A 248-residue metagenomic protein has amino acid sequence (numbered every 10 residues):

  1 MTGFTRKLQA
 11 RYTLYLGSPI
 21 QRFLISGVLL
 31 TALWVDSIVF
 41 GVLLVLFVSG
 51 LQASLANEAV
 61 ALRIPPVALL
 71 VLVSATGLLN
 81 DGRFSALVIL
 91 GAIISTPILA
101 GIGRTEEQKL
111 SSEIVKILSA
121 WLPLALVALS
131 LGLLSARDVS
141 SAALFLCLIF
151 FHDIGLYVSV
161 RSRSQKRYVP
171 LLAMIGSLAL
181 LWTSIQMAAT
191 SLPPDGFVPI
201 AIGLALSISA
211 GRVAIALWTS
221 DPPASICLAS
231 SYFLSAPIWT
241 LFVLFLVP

Functional and structural regions predicted by a protein language model:
T2-G211, I215-P223: Membrane-embedded alpha-helical bundles of polytopic integral membrane proteins
P65-V67, I175-G176, S230-L241: Membrane-embedded alpha-helical segments of transport systems, primarily multispan ion/solute transporters
I215-W239: Interfacial loop-to-transmembrane junctions
T240-P248: Juxtamembrane boundary at the C-terminal end of a transmembrane helix
